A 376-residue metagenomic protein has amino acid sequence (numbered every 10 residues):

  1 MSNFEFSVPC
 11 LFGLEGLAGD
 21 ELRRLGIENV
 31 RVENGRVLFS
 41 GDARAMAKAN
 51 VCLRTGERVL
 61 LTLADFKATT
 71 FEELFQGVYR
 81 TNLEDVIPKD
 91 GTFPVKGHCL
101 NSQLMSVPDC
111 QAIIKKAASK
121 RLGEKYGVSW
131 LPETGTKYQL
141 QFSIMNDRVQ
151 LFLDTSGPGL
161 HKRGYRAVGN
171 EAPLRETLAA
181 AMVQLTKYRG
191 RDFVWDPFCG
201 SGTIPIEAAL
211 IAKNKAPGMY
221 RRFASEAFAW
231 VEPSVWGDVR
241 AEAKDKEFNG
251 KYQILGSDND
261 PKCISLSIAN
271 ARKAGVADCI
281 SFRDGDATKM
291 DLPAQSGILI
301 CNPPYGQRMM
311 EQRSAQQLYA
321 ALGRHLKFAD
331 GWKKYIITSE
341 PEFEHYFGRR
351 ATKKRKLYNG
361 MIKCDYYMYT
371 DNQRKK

Functional and structural regions predicted by a protein language model:
S2-T136, K376: Non-catalytic nucleic-acid substrate-recognition regions in nucleic-acid-modifying enzymes
C10, D258, T338: Short beta-strand/turn micro-motifs composed of small residues that flank or help shape donor/cofactor-binding pockets
L53-T55, P158-R163, A167, Q373-K376: Flexible, glycine-/basic-rich loop-and-beta segments that form/coincide with the SAM-dependent methyltransferase
L100-Q103, G159, P304-R308: A short, flexible beta-alpha/helix-coil linker loop
L140-S156, Y367: C-terminal edge-of-domain segments
L151-L185: SAM-dependent Rossmann-like transferase core, predominantly class I methyltransferases with a strong bias toward
L174-D291, Q307-R308, Q312-S314: Conserved S-adenosyl-L-methionine
A287-K289, P293-K376: C-terminal catalytic and target-recognition region of SAM-dependent MTase-like enzymes, primarily methyltransferases
